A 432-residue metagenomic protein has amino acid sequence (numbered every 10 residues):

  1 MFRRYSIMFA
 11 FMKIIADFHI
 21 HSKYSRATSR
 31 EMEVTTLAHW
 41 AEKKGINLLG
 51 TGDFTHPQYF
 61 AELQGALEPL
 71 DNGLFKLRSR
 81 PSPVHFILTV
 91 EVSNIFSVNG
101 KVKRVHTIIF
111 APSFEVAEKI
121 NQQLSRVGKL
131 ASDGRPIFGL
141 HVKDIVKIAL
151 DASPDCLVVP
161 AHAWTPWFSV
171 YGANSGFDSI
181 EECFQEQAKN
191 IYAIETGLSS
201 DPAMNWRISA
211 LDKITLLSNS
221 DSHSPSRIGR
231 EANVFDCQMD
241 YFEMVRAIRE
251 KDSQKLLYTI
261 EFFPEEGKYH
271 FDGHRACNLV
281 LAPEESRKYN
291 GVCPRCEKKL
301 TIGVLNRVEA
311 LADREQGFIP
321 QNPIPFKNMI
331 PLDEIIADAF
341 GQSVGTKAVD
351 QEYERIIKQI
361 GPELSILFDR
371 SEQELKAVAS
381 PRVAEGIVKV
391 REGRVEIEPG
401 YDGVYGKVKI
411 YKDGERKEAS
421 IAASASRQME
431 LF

Functional and structural regions predicted by a protein language model:
F2-V102, E396, V408, L431: An N-terminally biased module of ancient metal coordination in phosphate/nucleic-acid-related enzymes
F9, K13, A61-Y192: Extended substrate/RNA-proximal surfaces in nucleic-acid metabolism proteins
H19, D53, F86, I109 (+5 more regions): Divalent metal-coordination and catalytic microenvironments
H19-K23, H162, H223: Histidine-centered divalent metal-coordination motifs
R26-S29, F60-Q64, F168-S175, W206 (+2 more regions): Histidine/acidic-residue-rich catalytic or RNA/ligand-binding cores of hydrolases and nuclease-related proteins
K213-G229: Short acidic/histidine-rich active-site segments
L257-I324: Cys/His-rich short segments
I336-F432: Low-complexity, acidic/Ser/Thr- and charged residue-rich accessory regions of DNA metabolism proteins
